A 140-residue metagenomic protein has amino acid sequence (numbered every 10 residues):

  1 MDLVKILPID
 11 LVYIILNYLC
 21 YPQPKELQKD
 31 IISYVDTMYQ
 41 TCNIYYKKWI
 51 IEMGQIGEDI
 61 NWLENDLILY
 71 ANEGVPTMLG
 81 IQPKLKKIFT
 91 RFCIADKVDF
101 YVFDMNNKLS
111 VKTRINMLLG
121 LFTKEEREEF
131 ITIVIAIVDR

Functional and structural regions predicted by a protein language model:
M1-I6: A detector of helix-start/N-cap boundary segments at the beginnings of structured domains
L7-L19: Short hydrophobic alpha-helical "box" of cullin-RING ligase substrate receptors that recruits the CRL scaffold
E26-R140: Substrate-receptor adaptors of ubiquitin E3 ligases
